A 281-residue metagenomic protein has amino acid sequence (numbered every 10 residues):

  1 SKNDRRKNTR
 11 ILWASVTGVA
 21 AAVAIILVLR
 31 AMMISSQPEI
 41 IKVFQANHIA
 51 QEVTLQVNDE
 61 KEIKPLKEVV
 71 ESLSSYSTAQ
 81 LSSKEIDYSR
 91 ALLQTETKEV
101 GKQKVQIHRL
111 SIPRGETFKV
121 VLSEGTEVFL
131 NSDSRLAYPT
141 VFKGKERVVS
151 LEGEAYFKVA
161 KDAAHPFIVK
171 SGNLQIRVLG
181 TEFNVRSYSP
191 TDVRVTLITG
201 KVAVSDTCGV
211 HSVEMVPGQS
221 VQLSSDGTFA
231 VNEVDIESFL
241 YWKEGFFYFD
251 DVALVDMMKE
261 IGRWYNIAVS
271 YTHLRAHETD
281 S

Functional and structural regions predicted by a protein language model:
K2-K7: Juxtamembrane low-complexity tails/linkers enriched in Ser/Thr-Pro and polybasic
N8-G18, I26-R275, S281: A residue-level detector for the "anchor" residue at the start of short, highly conserved motifs
